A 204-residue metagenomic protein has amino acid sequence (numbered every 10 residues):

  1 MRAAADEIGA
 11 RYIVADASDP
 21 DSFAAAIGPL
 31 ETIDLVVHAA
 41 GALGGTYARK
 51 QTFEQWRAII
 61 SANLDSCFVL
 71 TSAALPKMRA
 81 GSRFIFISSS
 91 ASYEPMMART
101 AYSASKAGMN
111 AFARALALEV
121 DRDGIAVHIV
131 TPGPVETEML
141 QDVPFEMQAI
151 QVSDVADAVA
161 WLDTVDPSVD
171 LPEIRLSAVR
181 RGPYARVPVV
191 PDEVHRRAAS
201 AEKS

Functional and structural regions predicted by a protein language model:
A40-G45: Conserved NAD(P)H cofactor-binding loop of Rossmann-fold oxidoreductase domains
Y47-A48, T52-I60: Substrate-binding pocket helix/loop in short-chain dehydrogenase/reductase
R49, M96-T100: Active-site loop immediately N-terminal to the catalytic Tyr-X3-Lys motif of short-chain dehydrogenase/reductase
T71, S105: Active-site helix of classical SDR
S89: Residue(s) in the substrate-gating loop at a strand-loop-helix junction that position the organic substrate next
E94, A115-I125: Active-site-adjacent segment of SDR/Rossmann-fold oxidoreductases
I129, P144-V189: C-terminal helical subdomain
